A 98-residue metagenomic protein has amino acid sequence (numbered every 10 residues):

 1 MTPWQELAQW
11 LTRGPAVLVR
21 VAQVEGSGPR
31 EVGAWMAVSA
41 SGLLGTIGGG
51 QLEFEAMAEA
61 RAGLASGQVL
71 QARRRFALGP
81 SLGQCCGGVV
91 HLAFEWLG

Functional and structural regions predicted by a protein language model:
M1-G98: Segments forming oxygen-rich coordination pockets for charged ligands
